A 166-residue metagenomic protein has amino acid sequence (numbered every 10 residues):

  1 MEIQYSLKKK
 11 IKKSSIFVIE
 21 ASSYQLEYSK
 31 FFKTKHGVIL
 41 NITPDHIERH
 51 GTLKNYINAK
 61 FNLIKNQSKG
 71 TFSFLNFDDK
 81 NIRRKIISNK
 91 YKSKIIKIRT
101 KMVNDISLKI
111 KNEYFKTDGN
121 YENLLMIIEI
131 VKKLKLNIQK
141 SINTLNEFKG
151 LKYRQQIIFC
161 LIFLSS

Functional and structural regions predicted by a protein language model:
E2, L7-V18, Q25, K33-S166: Acidic, Mg2+-coordinating active-site environments of NTP-dependent enzymes
S29: Adenylate-forming
